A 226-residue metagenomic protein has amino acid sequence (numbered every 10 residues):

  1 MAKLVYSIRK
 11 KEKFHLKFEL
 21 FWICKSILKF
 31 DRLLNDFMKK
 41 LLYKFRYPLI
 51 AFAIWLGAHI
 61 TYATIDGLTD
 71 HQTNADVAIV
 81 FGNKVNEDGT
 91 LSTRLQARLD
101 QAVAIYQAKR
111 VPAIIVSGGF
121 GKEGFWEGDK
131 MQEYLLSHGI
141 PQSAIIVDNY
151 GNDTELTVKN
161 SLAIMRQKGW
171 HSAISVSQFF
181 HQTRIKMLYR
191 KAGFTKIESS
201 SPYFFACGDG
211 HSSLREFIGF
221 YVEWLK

Functional and structural regions predicted by a protein language model:
A2-K10: Extreme N-terminal basic, low-complexity initiation segments that serve as generic localization/processing leaders
S7, H15-L16, L28: Short hydrophobic targeting helices and cationic amphipathic motifs that mediate membrane/organellar targeting
K11-F21: Positively charged N-terminal leader segments that act as targeting/secretion signals
I27, D31-A75: N-terminal membrane-anchoring alpha-helices
Y62-L214: A structural signal for short, hydrophobic/glycine-enriched beta-strand patches
D209-L225: A transmembrane-helix-recognition feature enriched in membrane-embedded lipid enzymes and envelope glyco-/phospholipid
